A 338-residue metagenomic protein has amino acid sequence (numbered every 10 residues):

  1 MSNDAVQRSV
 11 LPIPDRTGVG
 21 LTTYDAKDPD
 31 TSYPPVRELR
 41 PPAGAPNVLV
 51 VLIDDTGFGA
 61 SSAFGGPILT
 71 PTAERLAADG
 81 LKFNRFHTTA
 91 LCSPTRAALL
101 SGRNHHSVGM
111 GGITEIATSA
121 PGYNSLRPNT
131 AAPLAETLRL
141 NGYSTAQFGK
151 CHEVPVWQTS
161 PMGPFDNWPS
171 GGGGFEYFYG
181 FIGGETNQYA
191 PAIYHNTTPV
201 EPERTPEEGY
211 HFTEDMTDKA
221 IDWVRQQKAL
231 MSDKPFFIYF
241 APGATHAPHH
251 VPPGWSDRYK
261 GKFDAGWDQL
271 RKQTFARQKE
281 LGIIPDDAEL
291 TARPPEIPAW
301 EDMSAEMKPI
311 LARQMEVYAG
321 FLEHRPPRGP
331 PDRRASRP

Functional and structural regions predicted by a protein language model:
M1-P338: Formylglycine-dependent sulfatase
